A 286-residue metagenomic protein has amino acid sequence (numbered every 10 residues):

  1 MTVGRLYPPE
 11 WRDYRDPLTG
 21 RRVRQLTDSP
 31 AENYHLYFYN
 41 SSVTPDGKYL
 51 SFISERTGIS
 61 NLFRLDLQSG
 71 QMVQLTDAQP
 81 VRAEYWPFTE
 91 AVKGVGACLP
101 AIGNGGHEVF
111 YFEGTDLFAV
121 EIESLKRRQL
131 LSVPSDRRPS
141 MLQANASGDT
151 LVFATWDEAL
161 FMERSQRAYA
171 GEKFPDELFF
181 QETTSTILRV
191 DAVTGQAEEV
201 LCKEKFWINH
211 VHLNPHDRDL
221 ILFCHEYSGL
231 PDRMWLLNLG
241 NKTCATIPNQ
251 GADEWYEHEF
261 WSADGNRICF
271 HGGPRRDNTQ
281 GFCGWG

Functional and structural regions predicted by a protein language model:
M1-R24, F179-T186: Blade/loop signatures of beta-propeller domains
D13-H35, L65-K93, I122-R138, V190-W207 (+2 more regions): Multi-bladed beta-propeller domains
P45-D46, N104-G105, A146-S147, P215-D217 (+1 more regions): Residue-level detector of Asp-centered blade-edge/turn motifs that repeat once per structural unit in beta-propeller
G47-L50, E108-V109, L151, L220-I221 (+1 more regions): Hydrophobic beta-strand positions that form the internal "hydrophobic ladder" of WD40/Gbeta-like beta-propeller blades
G58-F63, G114-A119, L160-Q166, E177 (+3 more regions): Structural motif
A78-S185, E199-K203: Asp-box/WD-like beta-propeller blade repeats and closely related beta-sheet repeat scaffolds
A197-Q280: Beta-propeller domains
